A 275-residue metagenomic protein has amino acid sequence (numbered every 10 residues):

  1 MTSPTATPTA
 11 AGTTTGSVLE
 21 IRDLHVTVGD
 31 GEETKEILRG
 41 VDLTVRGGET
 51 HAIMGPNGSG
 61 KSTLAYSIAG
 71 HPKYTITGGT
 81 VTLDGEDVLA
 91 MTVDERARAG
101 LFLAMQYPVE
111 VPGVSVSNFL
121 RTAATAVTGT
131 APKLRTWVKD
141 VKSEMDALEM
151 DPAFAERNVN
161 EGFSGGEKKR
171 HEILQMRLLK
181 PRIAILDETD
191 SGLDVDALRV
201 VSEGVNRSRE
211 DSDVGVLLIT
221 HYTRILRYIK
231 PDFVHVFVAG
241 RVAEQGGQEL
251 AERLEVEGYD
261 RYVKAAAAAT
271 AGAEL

Functional and structural regions predicted by a protein language model:
L19, L38-G40: Conserved structural motif at the start of ABC-family nucleotide-binding domains
M54-P56: The feature captures the beta-strand-to-loop junction immediately N-terminal to the Walker
T80-R96, N160: ABC ATPase NBD Q-loop/coupling interface
V109-R182: ABC-family P-loop ATPase nucleotide-binding domains
E188-T189, D196: Walker B catalytic motif
L198-D213: Helical segment within the ABC ATPase nucleotide-binding domain
F237, R241-K264: Conserved beta-strand-loop-alpha-helix hinge in the C-terminal portion of ABC ATPase nucleotide-binding domains
